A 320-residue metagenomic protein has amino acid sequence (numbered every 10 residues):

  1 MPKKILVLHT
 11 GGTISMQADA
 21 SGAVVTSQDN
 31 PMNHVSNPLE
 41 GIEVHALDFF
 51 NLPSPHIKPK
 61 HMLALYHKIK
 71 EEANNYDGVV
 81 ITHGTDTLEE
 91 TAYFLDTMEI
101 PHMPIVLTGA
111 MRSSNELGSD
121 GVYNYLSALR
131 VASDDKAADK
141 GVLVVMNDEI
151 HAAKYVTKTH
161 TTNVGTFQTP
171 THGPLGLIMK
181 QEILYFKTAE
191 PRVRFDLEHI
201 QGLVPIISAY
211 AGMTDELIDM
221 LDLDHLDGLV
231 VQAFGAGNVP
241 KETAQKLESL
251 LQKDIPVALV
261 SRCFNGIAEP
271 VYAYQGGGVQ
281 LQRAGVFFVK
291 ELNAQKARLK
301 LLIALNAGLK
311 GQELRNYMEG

Functional and structural regions predicted by a protein language model:
M1-K70, Q245, N265, F288: ATP/NTP phosphate-donor binding region
P2, L8-G12, Q28-P38, A152-V231 (+1 more regions): Accessory alpha-helical/coil subdomains and C-terminal extensions that flank or cap enzyme catalytic cores
L8-T10, I81-H83, V106-G109, L143-N147 (+3 more regions): Short beta-strand segments
S21-D29, Y93-I105, G121-S127, K158-V164 (+1 more regions): A glycine- and small-aliphatic-rich helix-loop capping segment at beta-alpha/alpha-beta transitions that lines
D77-G78, G228: Structural motif
G84-M103, V239-E248: Short Gly/Thr/Asp-enriched flexible loops that form oxyanion-binding sites at enzyme active sites
L107-I178: Internal gly/pro-rich beta-alpha loop/helix module that stabilizes soluble enzyme cofactors or their anionic handles
K241-G320: ATP/nucleoside-binding phosphotransfer catalytic cores, i.e., glycine-rich phosphate-binding loops
